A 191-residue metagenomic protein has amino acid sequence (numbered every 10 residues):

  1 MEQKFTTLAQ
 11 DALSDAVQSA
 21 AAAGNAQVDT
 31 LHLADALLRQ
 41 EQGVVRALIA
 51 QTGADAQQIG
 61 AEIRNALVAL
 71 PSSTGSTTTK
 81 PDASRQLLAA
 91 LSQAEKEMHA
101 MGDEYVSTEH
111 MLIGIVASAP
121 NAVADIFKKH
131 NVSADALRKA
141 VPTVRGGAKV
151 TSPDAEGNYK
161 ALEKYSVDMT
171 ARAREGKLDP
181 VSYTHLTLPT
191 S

Functional and structural regions predicted by a protein language model:
M1-L186: Histone-fold recognition with a strong bias for associated Lys/Arg-rich disordered tails
T187-S191: Short "domain-exit" segments at the C-terminal end of structured domains
